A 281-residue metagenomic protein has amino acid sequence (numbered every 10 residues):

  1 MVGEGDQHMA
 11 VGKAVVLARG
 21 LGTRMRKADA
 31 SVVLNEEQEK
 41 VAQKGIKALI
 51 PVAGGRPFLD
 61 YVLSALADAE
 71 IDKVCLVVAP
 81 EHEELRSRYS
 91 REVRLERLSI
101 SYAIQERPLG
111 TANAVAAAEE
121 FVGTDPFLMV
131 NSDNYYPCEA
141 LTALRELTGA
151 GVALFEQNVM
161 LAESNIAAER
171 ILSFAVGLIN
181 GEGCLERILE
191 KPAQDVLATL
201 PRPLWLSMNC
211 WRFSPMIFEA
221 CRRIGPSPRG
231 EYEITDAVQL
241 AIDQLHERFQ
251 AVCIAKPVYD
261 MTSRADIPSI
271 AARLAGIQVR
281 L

Functional and structural regions predicted by a protein language model:
V2-K44, A48-M129: Conserved N-terminal catalytic core of the sugar/cofactor nucleotidyltransferase
D6-A10, A14, I188-L281: Conserved alpha/beta core of the MobA/IspD/sugar-nucleotide pyrophosphorylase nucleotidyltransferase superfamily
L49, G177-I179, A251: A structural signal for short hydrophobic beta-strand segments in well-ordered beta-sheet cores
E84-L85, E139, A237, S269: Phosphate- and divalent-cation-binding pockets in alpha/beta enzyme and binding domains that engage nucleotide-derived
R91-R97, L178-I179, A241-D243: Short, conserved catalytic or adaptor-binding loops enriched in Gly and charged residues
A114-F121, N165-S173, A265-S269: Short, surface-exposed amphipathic charged segments that create phosphate/polyanion-binding patches used for binding
S132-Y135: The conserved acidic donor/metal-binding loop of glycosyltransferases
P137-P215, E219, I224: Conserved core of the sugar-phosphate nucleotidyltransferase
